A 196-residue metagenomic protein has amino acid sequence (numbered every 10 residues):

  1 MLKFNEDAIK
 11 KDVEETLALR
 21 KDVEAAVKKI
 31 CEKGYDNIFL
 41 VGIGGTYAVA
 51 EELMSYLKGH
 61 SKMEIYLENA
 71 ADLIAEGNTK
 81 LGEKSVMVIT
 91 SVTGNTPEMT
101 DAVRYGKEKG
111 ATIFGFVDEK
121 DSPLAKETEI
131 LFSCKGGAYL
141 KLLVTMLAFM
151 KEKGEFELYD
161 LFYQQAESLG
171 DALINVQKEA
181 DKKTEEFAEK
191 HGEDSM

Functional and structural regions predicted by a protein language model:
M1-L17: N-terminal amphipathic/basic leader segments beginning at the initiator methionine
E6-I9, V23, F162: Hydrophobic packing residues in well-ordered alpha-helices of helical domains and bundles
E14, A18, V41-G44: A short N-terminal beta->alpha junction/helix N-cap motif
E15-G34, V176-E193: A short, well-structured juxtamembrane/interface segment
C31-G170: Glycine-rich phosphate-binding loops that contact phosphosugars or nucleotide phosphates
M196: Oxyanion-binding "anion nests"
